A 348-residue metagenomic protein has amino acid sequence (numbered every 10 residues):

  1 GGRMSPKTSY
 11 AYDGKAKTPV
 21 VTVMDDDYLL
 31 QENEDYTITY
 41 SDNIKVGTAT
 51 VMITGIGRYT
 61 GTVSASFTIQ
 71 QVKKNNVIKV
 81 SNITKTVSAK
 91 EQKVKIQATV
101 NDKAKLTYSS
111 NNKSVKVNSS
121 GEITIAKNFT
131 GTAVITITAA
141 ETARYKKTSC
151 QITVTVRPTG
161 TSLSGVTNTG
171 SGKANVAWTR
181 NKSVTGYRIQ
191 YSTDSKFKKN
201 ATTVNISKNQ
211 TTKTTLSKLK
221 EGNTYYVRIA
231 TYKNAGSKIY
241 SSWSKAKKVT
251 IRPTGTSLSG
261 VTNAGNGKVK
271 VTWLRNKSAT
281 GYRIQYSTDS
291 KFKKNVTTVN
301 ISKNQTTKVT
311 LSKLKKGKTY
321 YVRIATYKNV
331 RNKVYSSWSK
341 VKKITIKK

Functional and structural regions predicted by a protein language model:
G1-Y28, K73-K105: Solvent-exposed, low-complexity, repeat-rich "mucin-like" stalks and linkers
K17-D42, V100-S114, Y187-Y191, Y282-Y286: Change to "...patches in solvent-exposed regions of secreted, membrane-anchored, or virion-exposed structural
Y28-A65, K113-T136: Serine/threonine-rich, repeat-prone extracellular segments and beta-strand-based repeat modules of secreted/surface
V46, T50-A65, I137-T148, A230-S237 (+1 more regions): Enriched for extracellular/lumenal, surface-exposed ectodomains of secreted and cell-surface proteins
V63-Q70, T148-V156, K245-V249, K340-I344: C-terminal edge beta-strand
P158-S183, K238-S278, K316, K333-K348: Pro/Thr/Ser/Gly-rich low-complexity, intrinsically disordered linker/stalk tracts
R188-K220, R283-K315: Recognizes extended acidic, P/S/T-rich segments that occur within or adjacent to Ig-like beta-sandwich modules
L216-A235, L311-V330: Beta-strand-rich modules
